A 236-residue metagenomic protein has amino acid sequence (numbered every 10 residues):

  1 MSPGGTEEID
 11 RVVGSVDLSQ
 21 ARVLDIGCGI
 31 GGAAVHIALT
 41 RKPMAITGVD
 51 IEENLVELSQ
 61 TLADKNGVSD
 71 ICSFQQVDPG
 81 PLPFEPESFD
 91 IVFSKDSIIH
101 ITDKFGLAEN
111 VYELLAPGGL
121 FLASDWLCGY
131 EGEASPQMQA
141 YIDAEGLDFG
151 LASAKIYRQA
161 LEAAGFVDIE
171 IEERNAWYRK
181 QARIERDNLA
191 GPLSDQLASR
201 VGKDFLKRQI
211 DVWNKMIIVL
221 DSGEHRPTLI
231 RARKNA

Functional and structural regions predicted by a protein language model:
S2-S19: Conserved alpha-helix/loop element of class I SAM-dependent methyltransferases that forms part of the SAM/SAH-binding
L24, I30-P81: Class I SAM-dependent methyltransferase SAM/SAH-binding core
G80-I91: A short acidic, Gly/Pro-enriched loop at the edge of an enzyme's catalytic core that lines a small-molecule cofactor
I91-D103: A short SAM/SAH-binding and catalytic strip from SAM-dependent methyltransferases
F105-L120: A short glycine-rich, Lys/Arg-flanked "PGG" loop and its adjoining helix->strand segment in the class I
L127-D148: Short, glycine-/aromatic-enriched active-site segment of Class I SAM-dependent methyltransferases
G150-A164: Short alpha-helix
E170-A236: Conserved Class I S-adenosyl-L-methionine
